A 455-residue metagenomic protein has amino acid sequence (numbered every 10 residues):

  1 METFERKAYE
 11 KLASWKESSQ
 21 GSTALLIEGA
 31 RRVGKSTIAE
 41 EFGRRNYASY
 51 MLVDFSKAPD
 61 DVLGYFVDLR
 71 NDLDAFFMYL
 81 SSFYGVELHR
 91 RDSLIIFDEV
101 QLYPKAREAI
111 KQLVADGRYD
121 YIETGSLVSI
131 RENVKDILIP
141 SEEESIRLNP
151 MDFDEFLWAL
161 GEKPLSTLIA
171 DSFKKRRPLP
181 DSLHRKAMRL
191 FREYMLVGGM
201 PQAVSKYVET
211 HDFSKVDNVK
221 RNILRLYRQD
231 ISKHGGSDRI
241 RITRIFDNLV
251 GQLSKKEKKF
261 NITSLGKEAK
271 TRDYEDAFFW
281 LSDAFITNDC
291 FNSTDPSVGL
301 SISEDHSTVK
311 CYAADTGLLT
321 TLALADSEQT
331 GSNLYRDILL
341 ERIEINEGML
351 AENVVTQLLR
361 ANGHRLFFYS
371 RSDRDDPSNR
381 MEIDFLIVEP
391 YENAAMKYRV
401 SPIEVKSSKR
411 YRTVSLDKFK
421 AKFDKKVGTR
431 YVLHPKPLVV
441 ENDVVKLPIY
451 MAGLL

Functional and structural regions predicted by a protein language model:
T3-S19: Pre-Walker A adenine-sensing motif
K16-T23, R32, E41, R45-A48 (+2 more regions): A cross-kingdom feature that marks ATP-driven nucleic-acid transaction machinery
I27: Hydrophobic anchor at the beta1->P-loop junction of P-loop NTPases
K35: Conserved lysine of the Walker
P59-R90: Short glycine-rich substrate-engagement loop in P-loop NTPases that contacts/grips substrate
I96, D120-S126, R147: Structural recognition of the conserved hydrophobic beta-strand(s) that form the central parallel beta-sheet of P-loop
Q112, S129-S145, L157-E162: Short regulatory helix/loop adjacent to the ATP-binding pocket of P-loop NTPases
K163-A351, Q357, R365: Interdomain hinge/linker elements that couple catalytic modules in large macromolecular machines
